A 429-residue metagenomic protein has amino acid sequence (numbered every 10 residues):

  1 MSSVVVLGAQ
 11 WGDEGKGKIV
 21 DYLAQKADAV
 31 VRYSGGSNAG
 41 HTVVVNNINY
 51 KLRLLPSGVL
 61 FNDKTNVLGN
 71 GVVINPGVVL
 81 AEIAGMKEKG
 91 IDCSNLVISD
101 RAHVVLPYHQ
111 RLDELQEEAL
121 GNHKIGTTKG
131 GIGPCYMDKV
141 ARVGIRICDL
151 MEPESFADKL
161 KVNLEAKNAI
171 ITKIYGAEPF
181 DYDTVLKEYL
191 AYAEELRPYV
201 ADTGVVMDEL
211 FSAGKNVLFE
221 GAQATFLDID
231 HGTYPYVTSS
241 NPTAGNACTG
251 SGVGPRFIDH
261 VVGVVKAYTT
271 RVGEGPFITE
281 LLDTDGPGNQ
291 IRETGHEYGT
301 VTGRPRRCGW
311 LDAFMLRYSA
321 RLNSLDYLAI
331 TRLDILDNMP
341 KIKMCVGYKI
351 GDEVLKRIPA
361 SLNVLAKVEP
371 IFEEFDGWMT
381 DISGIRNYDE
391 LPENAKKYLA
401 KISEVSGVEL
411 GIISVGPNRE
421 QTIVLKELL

Functional and structural regions predicted by a protein language model:
M1-L429: Non-transmembrane, aqueous-exposed alpha-helical and coiled segments at domain scale
